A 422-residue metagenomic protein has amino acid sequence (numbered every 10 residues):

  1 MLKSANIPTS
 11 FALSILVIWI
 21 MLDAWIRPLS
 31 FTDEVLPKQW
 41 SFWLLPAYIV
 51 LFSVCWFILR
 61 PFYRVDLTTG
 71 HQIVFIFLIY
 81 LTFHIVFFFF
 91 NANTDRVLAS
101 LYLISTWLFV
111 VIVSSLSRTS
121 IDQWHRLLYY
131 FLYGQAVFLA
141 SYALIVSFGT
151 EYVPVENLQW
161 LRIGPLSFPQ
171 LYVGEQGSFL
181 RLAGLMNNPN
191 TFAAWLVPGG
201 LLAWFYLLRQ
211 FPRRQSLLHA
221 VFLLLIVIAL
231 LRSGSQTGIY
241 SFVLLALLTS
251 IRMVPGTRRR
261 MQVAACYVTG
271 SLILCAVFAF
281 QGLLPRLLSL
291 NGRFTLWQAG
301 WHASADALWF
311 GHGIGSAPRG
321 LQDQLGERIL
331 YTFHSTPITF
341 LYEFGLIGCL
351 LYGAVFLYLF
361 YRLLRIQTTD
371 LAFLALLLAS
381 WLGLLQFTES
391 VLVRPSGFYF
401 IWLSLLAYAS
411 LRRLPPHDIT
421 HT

Functional and structural regions predicted by a protein language model:
M1-P61, T82-F88, W381-Q386: N-terminal signal-anchor transmembrane segment
L2-T9, W56-V74, Y206-V221, V254-Q262 (+1 more regions): Membrane-interface helix-loop-helix junctions at transmembrane boundaries of multi-pass membrane enzymes, predominantly
W25, L283-F344: Long extracytoplasmic/lumenal interhelical loops at the membrane interface of multi-pass membrane proteins
I76-I79, T94-S115, R126-A136: Aromatic-anchored transmembrane helix interface
H125-S178, G184-G234, I239-M253, Y358 (+1 more regions): Alpha-helical transmembrane segments of multi-pass inner-membrane proteins
S141-T150, T249-L290, W301-A305: A membrane-periplasm/extracellular boundary helix in multi-pass inner-membrane enzymes that assemble envelope glycans
V227, I329-L363: A conserved mid-to-late transmembrane alpha helix and its immediate loop/hinge that forms the functional core
F242-L247, L374-L382, S390-T422: Transmembrane alpha-helices of multi-pass inner-membrane enzymes
